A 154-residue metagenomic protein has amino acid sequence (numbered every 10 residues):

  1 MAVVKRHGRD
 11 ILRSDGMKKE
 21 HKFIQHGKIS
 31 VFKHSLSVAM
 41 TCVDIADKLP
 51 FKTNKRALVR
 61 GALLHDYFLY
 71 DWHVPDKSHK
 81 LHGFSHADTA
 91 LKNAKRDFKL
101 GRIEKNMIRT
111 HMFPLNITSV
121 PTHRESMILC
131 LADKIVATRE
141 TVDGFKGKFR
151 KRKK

Functional and structural regions predicted by a protein language model:
M1-K154: Metal-dependent phosphohydrolase cores
